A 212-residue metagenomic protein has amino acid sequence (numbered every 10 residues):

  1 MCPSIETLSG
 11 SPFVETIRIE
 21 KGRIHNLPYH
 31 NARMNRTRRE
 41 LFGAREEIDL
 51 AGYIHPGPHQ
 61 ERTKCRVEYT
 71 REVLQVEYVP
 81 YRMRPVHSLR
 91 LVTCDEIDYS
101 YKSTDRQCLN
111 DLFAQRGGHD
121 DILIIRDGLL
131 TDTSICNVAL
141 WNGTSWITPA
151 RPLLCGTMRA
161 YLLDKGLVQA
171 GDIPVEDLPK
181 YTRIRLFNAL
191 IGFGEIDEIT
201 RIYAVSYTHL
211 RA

Functional and structural regions predicted by a protein language model:
M1-L129, S145, R151-S206: Conserved alpha/beta cores of soluble small-molecule-handling proteins
R126, S134, N142: A cytosolic small-molecule/anion-sensing beta-strand core signal
T131-N137: Short beta-strand/strand-turn micro-motif
V138-A139, L154: A short acidic/small-residue loop/turn micro-motif
T208-A212: Conserved small/polar residues in nucleotide/adenosyl-binding loops
